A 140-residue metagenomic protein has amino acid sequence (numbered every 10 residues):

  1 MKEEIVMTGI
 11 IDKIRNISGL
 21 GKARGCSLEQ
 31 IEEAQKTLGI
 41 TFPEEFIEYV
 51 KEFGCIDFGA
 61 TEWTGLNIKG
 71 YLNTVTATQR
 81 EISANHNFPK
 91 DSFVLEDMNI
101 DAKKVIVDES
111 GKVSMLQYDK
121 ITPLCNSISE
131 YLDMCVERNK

Functional and structural regions predicted by a protein language model:
K2-V107, N139: A surface-exposed partner-binding patch
I100-V105, K120-N126: Short, surface-exposed beta-strand/loop "edge" segments at domain boundaries and coil↔beta transitions
L124-E137: Compact, glycine/acidic-enriched structural inserts
